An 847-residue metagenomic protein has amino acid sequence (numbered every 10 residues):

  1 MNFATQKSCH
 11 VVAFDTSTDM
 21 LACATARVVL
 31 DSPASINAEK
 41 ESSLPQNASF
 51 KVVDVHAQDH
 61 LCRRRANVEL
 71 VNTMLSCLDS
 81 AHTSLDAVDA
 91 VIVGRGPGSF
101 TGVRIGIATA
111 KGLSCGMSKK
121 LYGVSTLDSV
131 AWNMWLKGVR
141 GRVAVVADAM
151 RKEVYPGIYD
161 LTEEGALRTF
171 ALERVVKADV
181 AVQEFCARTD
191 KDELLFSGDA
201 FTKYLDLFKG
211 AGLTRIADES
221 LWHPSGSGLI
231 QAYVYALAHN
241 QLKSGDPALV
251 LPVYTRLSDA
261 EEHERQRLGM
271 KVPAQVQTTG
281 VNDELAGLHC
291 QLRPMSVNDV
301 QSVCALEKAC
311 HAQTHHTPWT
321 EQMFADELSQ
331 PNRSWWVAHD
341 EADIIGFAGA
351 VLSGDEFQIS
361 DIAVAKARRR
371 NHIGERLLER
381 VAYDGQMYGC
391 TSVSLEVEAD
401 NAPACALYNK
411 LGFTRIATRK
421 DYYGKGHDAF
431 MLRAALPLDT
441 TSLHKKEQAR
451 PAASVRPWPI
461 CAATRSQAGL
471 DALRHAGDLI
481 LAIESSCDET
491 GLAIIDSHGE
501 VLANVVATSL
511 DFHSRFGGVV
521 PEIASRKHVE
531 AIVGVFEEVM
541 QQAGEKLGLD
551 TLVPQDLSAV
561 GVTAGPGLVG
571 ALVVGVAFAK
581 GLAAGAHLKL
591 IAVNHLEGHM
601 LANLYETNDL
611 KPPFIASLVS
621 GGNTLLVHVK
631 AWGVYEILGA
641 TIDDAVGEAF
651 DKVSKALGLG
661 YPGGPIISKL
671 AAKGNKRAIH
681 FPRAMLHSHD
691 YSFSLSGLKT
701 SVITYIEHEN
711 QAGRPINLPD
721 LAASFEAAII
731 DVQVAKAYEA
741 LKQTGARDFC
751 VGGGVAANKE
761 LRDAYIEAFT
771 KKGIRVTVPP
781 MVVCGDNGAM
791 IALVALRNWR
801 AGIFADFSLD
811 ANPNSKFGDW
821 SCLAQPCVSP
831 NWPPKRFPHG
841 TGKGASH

Functional and structural regions predicted by a protein language model:
N2-F3, L205-A211, Q241-L242, A462-D478 (+10 more regions): A short helix-loop
N2-P97, E321, A476-D556, V562-P566 (+3 more regions): N-terminal beta-alpha supersecondary unit
C9, V29-D54, D59-R65, K120-P224 (+5 more regions): Surface "functional belts" at beta-alpha junctions
P45-N47, L268, P273-G280, N504 (+4 more regions): A contiguous, well-structured pocket-lining segment that forms one wall/lid of small-molecule binding clefts in soluble
V281-N298, F430, L438-A449: Conserved N-terminal entry element of GNAT/NAT acetyltransferase domains
P294-N298, C304-A367, L378-R380, D384-Y388 (+1 more regions): Acetyl-CoA-dependent GNAT
W336, T391, E398-A402, L411 (+1 more regions): C-terminal "cap" of GNAT-fold acetyltransferases
R370-Y383, A406-K410: Conserved acetyl-CoA-binding loop-helix of GNAT-fold acetyltransferases
